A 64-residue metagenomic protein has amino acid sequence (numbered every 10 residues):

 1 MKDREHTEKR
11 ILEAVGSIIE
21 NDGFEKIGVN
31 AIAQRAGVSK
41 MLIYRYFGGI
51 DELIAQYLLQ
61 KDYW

Functional and structural regions predicted by a protein language model:
M1-D22, K26-V38, E52: Basic, helix-initiating cap at the start of DNA-binding domains
D22, L42-Y44, A55: Intrinsically disordered, low-complexity segments enriched in small/polar residues
G37-F47: Short hydrophobic/aromatic patch on the recognition helix
E52-K61: Alpha-helical DNA-contacting segments of helix-turn-helix folds
